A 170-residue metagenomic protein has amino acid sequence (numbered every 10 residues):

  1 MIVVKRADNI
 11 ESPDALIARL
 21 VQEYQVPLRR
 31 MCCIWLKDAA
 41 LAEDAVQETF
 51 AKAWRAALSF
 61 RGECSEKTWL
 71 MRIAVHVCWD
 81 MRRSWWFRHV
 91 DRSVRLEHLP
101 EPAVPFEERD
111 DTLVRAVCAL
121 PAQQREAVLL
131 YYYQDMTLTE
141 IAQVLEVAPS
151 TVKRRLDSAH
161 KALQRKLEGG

Functional and structural regions predicted by a protein language model:
M1-R30, I34, E101, L113-C118 (+2 more regions): N-terminal module of bacterial RNA polymerase sigma factors
M1-V4, R88-D111, R115-V117, T137: Internal acidic/polar
I10, K37, E48-S65, S84-W86 (+1 more regions): Sigma70-family region 2
D44-A51, C64-H76: Structural recognition of an alpha-helix C-terminal capping motif at a helix-to-coil junction
V46, R82, L156, H160-L163 (+1 more regions): DNA major-groove recognition helix of helix-turn-helix
S59-R61, R72-S93, F106, S158: Arg/Lys-rich amphipathic alpha helix in sigma70-family domain 2
C118, A122-Q123, Q134-R154, K161-R165: Helix-turn-helix DNA-binding module
A127-Y131: A short pre-motif secondary-structure segment
